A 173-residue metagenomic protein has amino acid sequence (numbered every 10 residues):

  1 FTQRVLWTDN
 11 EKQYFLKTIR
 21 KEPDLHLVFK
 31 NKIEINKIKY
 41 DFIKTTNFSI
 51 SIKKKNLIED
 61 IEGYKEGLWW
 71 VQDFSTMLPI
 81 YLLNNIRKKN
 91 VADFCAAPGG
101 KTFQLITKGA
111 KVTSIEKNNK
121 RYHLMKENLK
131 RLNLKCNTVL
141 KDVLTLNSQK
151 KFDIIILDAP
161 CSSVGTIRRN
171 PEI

Functional and structural regions predicted by a protein language model:
F1-I173: S-adenosylmethionine
